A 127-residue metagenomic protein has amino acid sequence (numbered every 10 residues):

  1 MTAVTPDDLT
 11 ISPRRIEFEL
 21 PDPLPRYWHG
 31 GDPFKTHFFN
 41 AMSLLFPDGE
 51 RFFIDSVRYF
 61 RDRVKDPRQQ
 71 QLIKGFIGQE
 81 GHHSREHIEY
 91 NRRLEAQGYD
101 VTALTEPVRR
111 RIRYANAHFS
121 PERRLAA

Functional and structural regions predicted by a protein language model:
T2-A127: Non-heme di-metal
